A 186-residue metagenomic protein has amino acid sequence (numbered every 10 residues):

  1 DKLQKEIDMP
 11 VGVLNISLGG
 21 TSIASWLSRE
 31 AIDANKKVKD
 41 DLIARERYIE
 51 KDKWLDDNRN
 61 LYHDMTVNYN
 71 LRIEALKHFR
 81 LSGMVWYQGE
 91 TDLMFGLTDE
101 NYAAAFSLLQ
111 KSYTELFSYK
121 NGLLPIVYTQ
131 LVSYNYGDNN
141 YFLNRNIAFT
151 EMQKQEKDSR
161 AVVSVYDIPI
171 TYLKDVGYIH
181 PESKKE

Functional and structural regions predicted by a protein language model:
D1-E186: Cell-envelope and extracellular/periplasmic
